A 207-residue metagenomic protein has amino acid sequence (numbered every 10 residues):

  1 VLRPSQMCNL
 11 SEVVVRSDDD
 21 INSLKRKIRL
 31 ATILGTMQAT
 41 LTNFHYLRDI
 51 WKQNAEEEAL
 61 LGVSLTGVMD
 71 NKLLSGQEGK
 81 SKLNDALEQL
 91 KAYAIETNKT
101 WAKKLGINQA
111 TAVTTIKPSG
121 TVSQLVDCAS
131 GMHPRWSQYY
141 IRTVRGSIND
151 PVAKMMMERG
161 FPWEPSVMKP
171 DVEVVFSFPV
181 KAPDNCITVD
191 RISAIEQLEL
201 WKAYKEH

Functional and structural regions predicted by a protein language model:
V1, S11-D18, I28, T32-L47 (+3 more regions): Catalytic alpha/beta core of large soluble enzyme barrels
T42-D49, G67, K72-P118: Internal maturation/activation junctions in enzymes
E57-A59, L87-E88: A short, ordered amphipathic alpha-helix with a cationic face
L61-L65: Terminal amphipathic helices with adjacent charged low-complexity linkers/tails
